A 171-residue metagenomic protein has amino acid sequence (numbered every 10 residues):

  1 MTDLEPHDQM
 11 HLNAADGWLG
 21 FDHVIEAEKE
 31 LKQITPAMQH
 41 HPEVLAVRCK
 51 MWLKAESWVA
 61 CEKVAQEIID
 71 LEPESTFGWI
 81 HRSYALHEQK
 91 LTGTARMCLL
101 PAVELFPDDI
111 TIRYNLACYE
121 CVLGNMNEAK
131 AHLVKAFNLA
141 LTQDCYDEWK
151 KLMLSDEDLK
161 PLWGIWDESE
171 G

Functional and structural regions predicted by a protein language model:
L4-K54: Alpha-helical segment of the N-proximal tetratricopeptide repeat
E43-L105: Alpha-helical adaptor scaffolds
C121-D144: TPR/TPR-like (Sel1-like) alpha-helical repeat modules
D144-G171: Terminal, low-structured helical/coil segments at or just beyond the last alpha-helical repeat
